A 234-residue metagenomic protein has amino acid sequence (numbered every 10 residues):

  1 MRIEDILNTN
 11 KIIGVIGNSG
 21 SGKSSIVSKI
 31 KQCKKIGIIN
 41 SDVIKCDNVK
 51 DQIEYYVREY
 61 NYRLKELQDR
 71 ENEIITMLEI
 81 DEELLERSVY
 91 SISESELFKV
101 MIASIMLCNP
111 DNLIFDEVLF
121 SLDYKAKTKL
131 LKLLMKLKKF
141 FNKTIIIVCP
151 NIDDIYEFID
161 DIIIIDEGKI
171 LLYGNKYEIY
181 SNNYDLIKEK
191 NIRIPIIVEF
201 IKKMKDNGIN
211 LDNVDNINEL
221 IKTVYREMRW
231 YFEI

Functional and structural regions predicted by a protein language model:
C46-N61: Q-loop/switch helix immediately C-terminal to the Walker
I74-Y90: Conserved ABC nucleotide-binding domain
I102: Hydrophobic anchor residue at the start of the ABC signature
C149-P150: H-loop/switch region of ABC-family ATPase nucleotide-binding domains
I155-E157: A short, surface-exposed alpha-helical micro-motif characterized by mixed small hydrophobic and charged/polar residues
K169-R193: Conserved beta-strand-loop-alpha-helix hinge in the C-terminal portion of ABC ATPase nucleotide-binding domains
I187-I234: ABC ATPase nucleotide-binding domains
